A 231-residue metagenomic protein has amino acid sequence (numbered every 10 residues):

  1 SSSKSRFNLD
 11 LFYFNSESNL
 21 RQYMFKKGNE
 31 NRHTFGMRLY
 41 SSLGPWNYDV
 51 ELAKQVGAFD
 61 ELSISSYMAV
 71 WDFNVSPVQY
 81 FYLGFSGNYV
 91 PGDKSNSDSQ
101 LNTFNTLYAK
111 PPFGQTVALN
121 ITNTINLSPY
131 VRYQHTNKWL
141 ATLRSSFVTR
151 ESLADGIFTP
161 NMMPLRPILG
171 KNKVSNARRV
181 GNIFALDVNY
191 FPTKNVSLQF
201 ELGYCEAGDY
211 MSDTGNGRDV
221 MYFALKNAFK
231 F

Functional and structural regions predicted by a protein language model:
S1-S97, A154, L169-F184, D219: Signature for the C-terminal beta-barrel architecture of outer-membrane proteins
L9-Y13, L39, V50, L83-F85 (+5 more regions): Membrane-embedded beta-strand positions of outer-membrane beta-barrel proteins
Y13-N19, D49-K54, F104-F113, M162-L169 (+1 more regions): Flexible, solvent-exposed coil segments and beta strand-coil junctions, predominantly the extracellular/periplasmic
L83-I183: C-terminal structural cap/anchor segments
W139, L186, F191, R218-F231: Outer-membrane beta-barrel "beta-signal"
L169-K173, A177, Y190-P192, L198 (+1 more regions): N-terminal/domain-start segments enriched in small and hydrophobic, helix-friendly residues, covering either
F191-R218: C-terminal beta-signal and adjacent terminal beta-strands/loops of Gram-negative outer-membrane beta-barrel proteins
